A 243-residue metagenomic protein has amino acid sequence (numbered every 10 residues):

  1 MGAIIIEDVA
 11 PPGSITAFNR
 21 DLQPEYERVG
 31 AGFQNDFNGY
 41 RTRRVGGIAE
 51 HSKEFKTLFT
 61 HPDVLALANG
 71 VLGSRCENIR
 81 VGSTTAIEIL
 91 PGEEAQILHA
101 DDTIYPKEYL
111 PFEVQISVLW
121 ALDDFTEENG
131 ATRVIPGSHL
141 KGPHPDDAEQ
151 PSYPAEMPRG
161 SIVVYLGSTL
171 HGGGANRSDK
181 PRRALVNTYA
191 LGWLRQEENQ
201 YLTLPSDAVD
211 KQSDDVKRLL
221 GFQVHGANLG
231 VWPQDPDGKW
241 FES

Functional and structural regions predicted by a protein language model:
M1-I5: Generic N-terminal amphipathic, Lys/Arg-enriched alpha-helix
I6-Y105: Non-heme Fe(II)-dependent double-stranded beta-helix
A10-P12, A86-I89, T103, F125-E127 (+3 more regions): Short, solvent-exposed loop/turn segments at secondary-structure junctions
F55, A121, D214: Active-site neighborhoods and metal-handling regions in enzymes and metal-associated proteins
R80, E93-E156, L194-L204: Catalytic core of non-heme Fe(II) oxygenases with the double-stranded beta-helix
S83-A86, V118-W120, L185-Y189: A structural signal for short, well-ordered beta-strand segments
K141-V164, S168-T169, G174-S243: Conserved double-stranded beta-helix
